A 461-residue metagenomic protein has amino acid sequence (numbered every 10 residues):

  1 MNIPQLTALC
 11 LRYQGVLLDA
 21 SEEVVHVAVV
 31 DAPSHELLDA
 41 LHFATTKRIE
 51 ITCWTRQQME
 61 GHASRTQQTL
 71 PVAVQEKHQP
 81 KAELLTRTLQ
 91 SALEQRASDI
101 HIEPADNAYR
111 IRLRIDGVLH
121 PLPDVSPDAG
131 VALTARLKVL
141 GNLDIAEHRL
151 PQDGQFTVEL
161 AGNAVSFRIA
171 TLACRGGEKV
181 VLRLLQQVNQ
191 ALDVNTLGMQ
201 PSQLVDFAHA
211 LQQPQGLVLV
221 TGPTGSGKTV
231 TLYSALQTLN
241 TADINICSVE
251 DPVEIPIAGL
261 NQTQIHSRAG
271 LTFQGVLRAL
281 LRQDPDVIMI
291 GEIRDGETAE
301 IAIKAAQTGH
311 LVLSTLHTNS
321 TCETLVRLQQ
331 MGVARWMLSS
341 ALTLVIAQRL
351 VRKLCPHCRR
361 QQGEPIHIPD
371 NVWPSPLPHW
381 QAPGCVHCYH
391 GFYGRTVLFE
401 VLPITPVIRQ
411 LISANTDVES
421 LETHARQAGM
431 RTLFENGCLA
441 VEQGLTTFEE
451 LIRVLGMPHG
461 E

Functional and structural regions predicted by a protein language model:
M1-F43, Q152-A161, S166-A170: Polyanionic, low-complexity intrinsically disordered segments
M1-R12, C53-Q67, P123-S126, L133-T134 (+2 more regions): Short N-terminal secondary-structure initiator segments
L11, G15-L18, E36, A40 (+6 more regions): Core recognition of P-loop NTPase motor domains used across DNA-transaction enzymes
R12-Q14, S21, F43-T46, I51-Q68 (+3 more regions): Short alpha-helical interface patches
E23-V25, T69-Q75, L192-D193, N261-T263: Short, basic, glycine/proline-bearing loop/turn elements
H26-A63, L197-H209: Short glycine/Trp-rich loop-beta-loop segment that forms part of the substrate-binding cleft
F43, E50-Q90, Q95, D99: Charged, low-hydrophobicity low-complexity segments
H78-S91, Q95-E461: Short, flexible helix-loop junctions that flank or precede catalytic/ligand sites
